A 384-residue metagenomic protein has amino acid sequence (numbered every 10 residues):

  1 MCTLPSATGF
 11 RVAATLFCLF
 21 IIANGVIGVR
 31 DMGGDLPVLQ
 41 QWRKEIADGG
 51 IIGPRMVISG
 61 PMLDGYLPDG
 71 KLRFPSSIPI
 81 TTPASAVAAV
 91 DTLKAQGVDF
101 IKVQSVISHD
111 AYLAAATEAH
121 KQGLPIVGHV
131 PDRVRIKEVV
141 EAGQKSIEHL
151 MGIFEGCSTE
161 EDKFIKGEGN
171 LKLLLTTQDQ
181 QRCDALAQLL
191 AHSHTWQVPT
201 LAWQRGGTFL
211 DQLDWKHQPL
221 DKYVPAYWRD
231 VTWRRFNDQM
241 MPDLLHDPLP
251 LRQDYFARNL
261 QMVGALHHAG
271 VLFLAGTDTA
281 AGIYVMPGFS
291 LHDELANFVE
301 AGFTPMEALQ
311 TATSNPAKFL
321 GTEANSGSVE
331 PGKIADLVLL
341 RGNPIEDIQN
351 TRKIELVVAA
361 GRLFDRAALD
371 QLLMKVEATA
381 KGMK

Functional and structural regions predicted by a protein language model:
M1-G50, Y66-R73, T81, K137-G143 (+1 more regions): Metal-associated gating/positioning segment near the N- to mid-region
F17-P37, G53-P61, K94-V106, A116 (+3 more regions): Divalent metal-dependent hydrolysis catalytic cores, especially in the metallo-beta-lactamase
G25, M56, G97, A119 (+10 more regions): Divalent metal-coordination and catalytic microenvironments
L36-Q40, S105-H120, C157-K163: Active-site-adjacent beta->alpha loops and helix N-cap segments on the catalytic face of soluble alpha/beta enzymes
R43-A47, Y112-G123, A191, V263-H267: Surface-exposed amphipathic alpha-helices with a cationic face
P75-V90: Alpha-helical scaffold elements lining the catalytic groove of polysaccharide deacetylases
A89-I107, I153-A301, V376-K384: Active-site neighborhoods of metal-dependent hydrolases
A257, M286, T304-L309, K318-I354: Acidic, glycine-enriched loop/beta-strand segments at the rims of small-molecule binding/catalytic pockets
